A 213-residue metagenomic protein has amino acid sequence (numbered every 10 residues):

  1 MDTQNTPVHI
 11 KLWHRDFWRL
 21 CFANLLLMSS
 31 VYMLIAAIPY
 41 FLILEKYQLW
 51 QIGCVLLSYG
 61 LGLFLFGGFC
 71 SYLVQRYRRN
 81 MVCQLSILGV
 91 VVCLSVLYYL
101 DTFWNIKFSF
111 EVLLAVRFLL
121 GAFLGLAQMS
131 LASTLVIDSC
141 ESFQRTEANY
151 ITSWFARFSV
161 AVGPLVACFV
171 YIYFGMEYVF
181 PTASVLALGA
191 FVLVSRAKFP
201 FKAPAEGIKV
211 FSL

Functional and structural regions predicted by a protein language model:
D2-H14, F199-L213: Juxtamembrane intracellular "pre-TM" segments in multi-pass secondary transporters
P7-G60: Helix-loop boundary and gating motifs at the non-cytosolic
G60-G68, V160-A161: Residue-level signature of mid-helix packing/kink "hotspots" within the transmembrane helices of 12-pass Major
F66-R79, Y171: Helix-to-loop junctions at the C-terminal end of transmembrane segments in multipass secondary transporters
L88-K107: C-terminal ends and interior cores of transmembrane alpha-helices in multi-pass membrane transporters/permeases
V116-A156: Cytoplasmic helix-loop-helix junction between adjacent transmembrane helices in 12-TM secondary transporters
V185-A203: C-terminal membrane-cytosol helix-exit motif in multi-pass small-molecule transporters
